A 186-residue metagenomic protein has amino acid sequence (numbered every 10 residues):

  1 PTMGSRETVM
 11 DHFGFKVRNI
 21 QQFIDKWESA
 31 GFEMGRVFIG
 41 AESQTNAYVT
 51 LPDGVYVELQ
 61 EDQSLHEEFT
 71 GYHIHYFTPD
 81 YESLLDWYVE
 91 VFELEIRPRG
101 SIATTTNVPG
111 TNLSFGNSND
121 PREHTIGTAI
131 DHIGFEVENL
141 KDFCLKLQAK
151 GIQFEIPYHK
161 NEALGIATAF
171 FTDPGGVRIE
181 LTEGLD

Functional and structural regions predicted by a protein language model:
P1-R36: Ordered, small/hydrophobic-rich secondary-structure cores
V9, I20-F23, Y81-L84, A129 (+1 more regions): Stable alpha-helical elements in mature extracytoplasmic
V9-H12, H73, T128-H132: Eukaryotic phosphotyrosine signaling hubs
F15-R18, Y76-Y81, F135-E138: Short, surface-exposed ligand-recognition loops at beta-strand->loop->(often short) alpha-helix junctions that present
Q22-A30, D80-I96, A149: Amphipathic alpha-helical segments
I24, E28-Y76, R99-G100, T105-V108 (+4 more regions): Vicinal oxygen chelate
S64-L65, Y81, D120-R122, E162: Solvent-exposed loop/turn segments at secondary-structure junctions within structured extracellular/periplasmic domains
G116-S118: Compositionally biased, low-complexity peptide segments typical of secreted/host-interacting small proteins
